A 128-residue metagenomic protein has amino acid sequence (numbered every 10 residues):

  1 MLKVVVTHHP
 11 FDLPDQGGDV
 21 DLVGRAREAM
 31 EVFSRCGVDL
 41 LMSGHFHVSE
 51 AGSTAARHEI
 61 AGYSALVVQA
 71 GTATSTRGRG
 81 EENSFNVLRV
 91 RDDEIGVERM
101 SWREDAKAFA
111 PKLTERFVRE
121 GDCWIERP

Functional and structural regions predicted by a protein language model:
M1-P14: Short acidic, glycine-rich surface-loop motifs adjacent to enzyme active sites
V6, M42-S43, V97: A structural signal for short, well-ordered beta-strand segments and their strand-loop junctions that often border
H8, T72, W102: Cofactor-binding loop segments of dinucleotide-utilizing enzymes, especially the Rossmann-like FAD- and NAD(P)+-binding
D12-L13, T76, E104-A106: Flexible, glycine-rich phosphate/dinucleotide-binding loops and adjacent beta-alpha linkers at cofactor/substrate
D15-D93: Conserved beta-sheet core of the metallophosphoesterase superfamily
R89-P128: A short C-terminal boundary segment appended to hydrolase-like catalytic domains
